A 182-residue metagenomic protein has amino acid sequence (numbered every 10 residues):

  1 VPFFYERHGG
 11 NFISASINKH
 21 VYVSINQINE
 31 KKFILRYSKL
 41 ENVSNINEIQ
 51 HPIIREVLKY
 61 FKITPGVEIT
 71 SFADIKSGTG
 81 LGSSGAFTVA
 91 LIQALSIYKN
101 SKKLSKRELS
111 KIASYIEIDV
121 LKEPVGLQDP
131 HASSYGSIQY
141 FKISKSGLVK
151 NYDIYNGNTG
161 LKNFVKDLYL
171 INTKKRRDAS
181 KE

Functional and structural regions predicted by a protein language model:
P2-F12, N29-K32, I97-E182: ATP-dependent small-molecule kinase catalytic core of the GHMP/sugar-kinase superfamily and closely related
H8-I13, H20-S24: Short secondary-structure capping/turn segments at boundaries of alpha-helices and beta-strands
N18-I116: Anion-binding (especially nucleotide phosphate/pyrophosphate-binding) glycine-rich loop and adjoining beta-alpha core
